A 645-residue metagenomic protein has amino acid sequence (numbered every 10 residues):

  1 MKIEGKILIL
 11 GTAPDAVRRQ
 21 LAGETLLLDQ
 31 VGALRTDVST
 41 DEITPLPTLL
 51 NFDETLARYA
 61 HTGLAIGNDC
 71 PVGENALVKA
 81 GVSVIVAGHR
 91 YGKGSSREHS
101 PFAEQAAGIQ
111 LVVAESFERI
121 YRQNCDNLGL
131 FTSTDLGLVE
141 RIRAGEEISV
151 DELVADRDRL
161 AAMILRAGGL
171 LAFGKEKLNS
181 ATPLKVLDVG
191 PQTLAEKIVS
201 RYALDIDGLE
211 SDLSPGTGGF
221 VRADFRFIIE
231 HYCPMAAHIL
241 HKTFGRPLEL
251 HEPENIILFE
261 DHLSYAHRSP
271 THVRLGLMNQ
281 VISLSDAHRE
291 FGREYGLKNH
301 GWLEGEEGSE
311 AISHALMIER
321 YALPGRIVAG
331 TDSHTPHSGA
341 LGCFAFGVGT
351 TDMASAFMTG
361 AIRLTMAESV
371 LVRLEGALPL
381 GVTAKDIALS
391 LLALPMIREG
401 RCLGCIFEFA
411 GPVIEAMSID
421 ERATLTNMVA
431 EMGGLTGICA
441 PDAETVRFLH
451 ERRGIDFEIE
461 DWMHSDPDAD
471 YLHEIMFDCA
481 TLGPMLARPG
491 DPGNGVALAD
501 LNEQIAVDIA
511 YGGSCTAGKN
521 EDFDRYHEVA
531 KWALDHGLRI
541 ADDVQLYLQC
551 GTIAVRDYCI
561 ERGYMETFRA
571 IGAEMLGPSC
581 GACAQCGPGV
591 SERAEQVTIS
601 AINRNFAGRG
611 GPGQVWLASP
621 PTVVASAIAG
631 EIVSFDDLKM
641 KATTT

Functional and structural regions predicted by a protein language model:
M1-T645: Fe-S-dependent hydro-lyases/dehydratases of central metabolism
